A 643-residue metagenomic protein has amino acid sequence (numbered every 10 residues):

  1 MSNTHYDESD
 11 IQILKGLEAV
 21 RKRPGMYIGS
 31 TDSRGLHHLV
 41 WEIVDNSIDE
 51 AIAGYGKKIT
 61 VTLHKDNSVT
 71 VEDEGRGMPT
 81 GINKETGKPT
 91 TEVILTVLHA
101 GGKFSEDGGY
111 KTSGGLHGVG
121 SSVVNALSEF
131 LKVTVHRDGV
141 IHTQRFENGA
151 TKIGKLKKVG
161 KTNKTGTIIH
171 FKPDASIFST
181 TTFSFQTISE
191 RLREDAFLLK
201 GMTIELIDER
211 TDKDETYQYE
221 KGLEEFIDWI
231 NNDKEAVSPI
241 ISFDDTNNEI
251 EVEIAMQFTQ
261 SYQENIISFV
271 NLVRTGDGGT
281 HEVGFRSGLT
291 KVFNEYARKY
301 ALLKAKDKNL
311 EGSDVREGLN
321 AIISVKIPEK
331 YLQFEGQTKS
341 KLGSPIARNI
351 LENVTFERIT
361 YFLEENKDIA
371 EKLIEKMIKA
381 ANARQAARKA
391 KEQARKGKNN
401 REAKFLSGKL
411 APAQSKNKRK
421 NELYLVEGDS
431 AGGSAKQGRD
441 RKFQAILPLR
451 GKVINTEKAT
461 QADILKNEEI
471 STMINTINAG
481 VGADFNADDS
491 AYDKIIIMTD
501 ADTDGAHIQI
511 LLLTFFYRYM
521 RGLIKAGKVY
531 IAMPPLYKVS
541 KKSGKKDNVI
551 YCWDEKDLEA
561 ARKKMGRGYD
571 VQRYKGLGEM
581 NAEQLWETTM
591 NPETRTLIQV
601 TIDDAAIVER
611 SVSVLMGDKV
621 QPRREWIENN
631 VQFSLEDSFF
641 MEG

Functional and structural regions predicted by a protein language model:
M1-D10, L17, W41, D49-A51 (+12 more regions): GHKL-family ATPase ATP-binding module
K22-W41, K111: Conserved short strand/loop->alpha-helix "switch" segment adjacent to the catalytic nucleotide/phosphoryl-transfer site
Y27-R34, P79-E85, F178, G276-D277 (+2 more regions): Flexible beta-alpha connector loops of hexameric P-loop NTPases
D49-E50, G77-M78, T503-D504: Residues immediately C-terminal
M78-A100: Short conserved segment of the HATPase_c
N382-F405, N417-E422, G433, Q437-R439 (+2 more regions): C-terminal interaction appendages of subunits in large macromolecular complexes
